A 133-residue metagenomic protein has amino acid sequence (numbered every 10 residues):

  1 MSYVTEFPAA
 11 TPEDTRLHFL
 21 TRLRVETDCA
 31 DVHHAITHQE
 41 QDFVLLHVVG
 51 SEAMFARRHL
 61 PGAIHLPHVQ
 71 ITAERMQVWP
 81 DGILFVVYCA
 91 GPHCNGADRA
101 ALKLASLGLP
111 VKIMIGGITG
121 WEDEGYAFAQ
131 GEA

Functional and structural regions predicted by a protein language model:
M1-M54, A133: Flexible, polar/low-complexity N-terminal or interdomain linker segments that lie immediately upstream of folded
T27, P67, I115: Short loop/edge segments at beta-strand edges and connector loops that shape dinucleotide/nucleotide cofactor-binding
V32, A63, L104: Terminal peptide-recognition signature
L45, A63-H65, V111-I113: Conserved beta-strand scaffold positions in the cores of enzyme catalytic domains, especially in NTP/NDP-utilizing
M54-P61, W121: Short loop/helix-cap segments at secondary-structure boundaries that form the rim of catalytic
I64-E74: Glycine-rich, highly charged phosphate/nucleotide-binding loops
M76-E122: Catalytic cysteine-centered active loop of the rhodanese-like fold, especially the PTP/DSP P-loop
G125-A133: Active-site neighborhoods of enzymes that stabilize oxyanions during catalysis
